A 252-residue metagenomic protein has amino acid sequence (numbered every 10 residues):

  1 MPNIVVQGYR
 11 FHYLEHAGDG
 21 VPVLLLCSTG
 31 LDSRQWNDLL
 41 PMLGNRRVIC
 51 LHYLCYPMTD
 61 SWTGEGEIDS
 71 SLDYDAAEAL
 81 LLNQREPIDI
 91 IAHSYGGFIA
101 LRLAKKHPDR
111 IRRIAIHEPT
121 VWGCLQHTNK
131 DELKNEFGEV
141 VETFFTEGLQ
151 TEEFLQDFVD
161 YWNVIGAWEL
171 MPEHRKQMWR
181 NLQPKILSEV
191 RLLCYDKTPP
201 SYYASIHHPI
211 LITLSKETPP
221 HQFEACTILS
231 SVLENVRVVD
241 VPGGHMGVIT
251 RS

Functional and structural regions predicted by a protein language model:
V6-T63, E86: Conserved HGGG/HGGXW glycine-rich cap/lid loop of the alpha/beta-hydrolase fold
S71-I88: Conserved acidic catalytic loop of the alpha/beta-hydrolase fold
A92, G96, A100: Gly/Ala-rich beta-loop-alpha elbow adjacent to hydrolase catalytic centers
L101, K105-K106, R110-F145: Flexible "cap/lid" loop of the alpha/beta hydrolase fold
G148-L187: Conserved alpha/beta-hydrolase catalytic His-Asp/Glu region
I206, I212-L214: Short beta-strand/loop motif that positions the catalytic acidic residue of the alpha/beta-hydrolase fold
P219-A225: Conserved alpha/beta-hydrolase "acid-adjacent" motif
D240-S252: Catalytic histidine-centered segment of alpha/beta-hydrolase-like enzymes
